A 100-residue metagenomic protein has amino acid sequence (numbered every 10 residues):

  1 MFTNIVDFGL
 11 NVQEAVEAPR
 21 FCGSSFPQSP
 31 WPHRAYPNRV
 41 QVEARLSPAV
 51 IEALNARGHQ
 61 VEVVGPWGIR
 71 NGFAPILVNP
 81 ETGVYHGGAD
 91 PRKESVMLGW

Functional and structural regions predicted by a protein language model:
M1-I69: Proteins synthesized as precursors that undergo proteolytic processing into mature forms
P48-W100: In a subset of proteins, long, contiguous C-terminal domains/tails are tracked
